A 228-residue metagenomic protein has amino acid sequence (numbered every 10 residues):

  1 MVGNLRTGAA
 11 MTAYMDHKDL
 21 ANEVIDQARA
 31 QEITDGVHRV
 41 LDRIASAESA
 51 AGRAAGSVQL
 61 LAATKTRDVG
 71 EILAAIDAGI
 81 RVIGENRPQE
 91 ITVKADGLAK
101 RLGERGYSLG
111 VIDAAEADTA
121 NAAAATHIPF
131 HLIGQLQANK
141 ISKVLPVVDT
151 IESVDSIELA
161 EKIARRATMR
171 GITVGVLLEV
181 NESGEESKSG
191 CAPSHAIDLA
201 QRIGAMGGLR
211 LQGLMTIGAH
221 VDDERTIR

Functional and structural regions predicted by a protein language model:
M1-M11: N-terminal amphipathic/basic-hydrophobic helices that include classical n-h-c signal peptides and signal-anchor
T12-R228: Conserved alpha/beta-domain cores
